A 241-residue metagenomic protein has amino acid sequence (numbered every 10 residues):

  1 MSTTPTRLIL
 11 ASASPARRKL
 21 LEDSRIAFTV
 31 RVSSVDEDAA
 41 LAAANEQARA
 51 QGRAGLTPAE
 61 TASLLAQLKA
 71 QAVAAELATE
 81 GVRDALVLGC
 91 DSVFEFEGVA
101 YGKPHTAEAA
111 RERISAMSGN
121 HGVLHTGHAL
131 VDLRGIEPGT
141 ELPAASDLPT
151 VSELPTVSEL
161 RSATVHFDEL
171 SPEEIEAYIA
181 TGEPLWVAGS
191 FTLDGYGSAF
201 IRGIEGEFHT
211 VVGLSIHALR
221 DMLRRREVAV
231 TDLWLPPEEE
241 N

Functional and structural regions predicted by a protein language model:
S2-R7, R49-N241: Anionic-ligand binding patches
T3-I26: N-terminal beta1-alpha1 ligand-phosphate binding loop
A13, S33, L133: Cofactor-binding loop segments of dinucleotide-utilizing enzymes, especially the Rossmann-like FAD- and NAD(P)+-binding
R17, E37-A39, E137: Flexible, glycine-rich phosphate/dinucleotide-binding loops and adjacent beta-alpha linkers at cofactor/substrate
A27-A39: A short beta-strand-loop structural module common to alpha/beta enzyme folds
D36-R49: Short, flexible, mixed-charge acidic loops at enzyme active sites
